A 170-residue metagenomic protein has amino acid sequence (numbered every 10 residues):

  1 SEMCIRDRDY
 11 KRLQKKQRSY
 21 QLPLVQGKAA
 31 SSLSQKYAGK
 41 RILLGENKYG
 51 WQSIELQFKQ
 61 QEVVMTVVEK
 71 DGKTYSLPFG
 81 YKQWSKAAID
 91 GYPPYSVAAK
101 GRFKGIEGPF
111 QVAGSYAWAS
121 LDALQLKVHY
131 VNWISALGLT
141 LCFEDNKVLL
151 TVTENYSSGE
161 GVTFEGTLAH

Functional and structural regions predicted by a protein language model:
M3-I5: Short, small-residue-biased leader/transition segments that mark boundaries at the very start of proteins
D7-V64, E69-T74, G108, Y116 (+1 more regions): Tryptophan-anchored aromatic micro-motifs
W51-H129, I134-A136, G159-T163, H170: Central antiparallel beta-sheet cores of small beta-barrel/beta-sandwich binding domains
L141: Extended lipid/amphipathic-ligand handling interfaces
E144-H170: Edge beta-strand at a domain terminus
